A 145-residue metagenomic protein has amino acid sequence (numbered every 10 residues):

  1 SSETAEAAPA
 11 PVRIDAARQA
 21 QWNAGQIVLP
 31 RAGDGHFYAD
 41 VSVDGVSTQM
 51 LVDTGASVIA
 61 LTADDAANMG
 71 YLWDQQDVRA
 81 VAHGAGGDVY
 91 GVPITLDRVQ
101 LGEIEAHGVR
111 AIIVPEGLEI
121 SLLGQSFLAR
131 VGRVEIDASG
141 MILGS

Functional and structural regions predicted by a protein language model:
S1-Q49, T54-S145: Pepsin/retropepsin-fold aspartyl endopeptidases
